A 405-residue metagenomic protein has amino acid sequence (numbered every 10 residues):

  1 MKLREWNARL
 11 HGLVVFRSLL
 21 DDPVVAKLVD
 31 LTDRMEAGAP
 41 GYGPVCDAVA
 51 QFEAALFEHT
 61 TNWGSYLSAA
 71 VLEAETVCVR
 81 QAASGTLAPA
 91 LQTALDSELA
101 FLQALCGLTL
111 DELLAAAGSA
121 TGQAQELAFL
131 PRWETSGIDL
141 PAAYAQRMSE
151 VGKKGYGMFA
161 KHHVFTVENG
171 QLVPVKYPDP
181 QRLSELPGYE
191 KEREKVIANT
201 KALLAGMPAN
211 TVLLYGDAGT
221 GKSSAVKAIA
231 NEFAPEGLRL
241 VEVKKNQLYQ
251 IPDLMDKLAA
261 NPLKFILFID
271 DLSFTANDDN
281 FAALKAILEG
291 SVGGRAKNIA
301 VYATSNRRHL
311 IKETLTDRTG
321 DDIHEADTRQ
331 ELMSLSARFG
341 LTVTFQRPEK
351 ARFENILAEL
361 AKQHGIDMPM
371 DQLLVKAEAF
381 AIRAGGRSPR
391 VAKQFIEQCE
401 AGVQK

Functional and structural regions predicted by a protein language model:
M1-P187: AAA+ P-loop ATPase mechanoenzymes
P178-V212: Pre-Walker A (pre-P-loop) alpha-helix and adjacent loop at the N terminus of AAA/AAA+ ATPase modules, a conserved
R193-I197, A234-F265, A276-A282: Short glycine-rich substrate-engagement loop in P-loop NTPases that contacts/grips substrate
T211-V241, L254-A259: Walker A/P-loop
V241, D321-M333, G340-E354: Conserved AAA+ ATPase "SRH/arginine-finger" region at the nucleotide-binding site
A259-A260, T275-D322, D327: Conserved catalytic/switch belt of AAA+ P-loop NTPases
D270-L272: Walker B catalytic acidic pair
Q346-K405: C-terminal alpha-helical "lid" subdomain
